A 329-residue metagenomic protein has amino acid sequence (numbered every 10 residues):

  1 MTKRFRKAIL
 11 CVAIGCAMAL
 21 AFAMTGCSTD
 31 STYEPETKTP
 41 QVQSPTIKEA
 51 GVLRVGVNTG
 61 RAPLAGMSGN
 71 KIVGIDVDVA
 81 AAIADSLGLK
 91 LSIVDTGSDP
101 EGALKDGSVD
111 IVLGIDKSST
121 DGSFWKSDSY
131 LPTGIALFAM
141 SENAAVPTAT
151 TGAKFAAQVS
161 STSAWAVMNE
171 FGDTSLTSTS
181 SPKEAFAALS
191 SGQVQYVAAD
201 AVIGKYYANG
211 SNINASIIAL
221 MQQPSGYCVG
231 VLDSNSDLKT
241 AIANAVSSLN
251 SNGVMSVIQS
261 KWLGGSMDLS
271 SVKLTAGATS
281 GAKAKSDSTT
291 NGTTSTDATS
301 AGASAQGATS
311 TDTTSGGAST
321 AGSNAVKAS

Functional and structural regions predicted by a protein language model:
F22-G26: C-terminal motif of bacterial Sec signal peptides marking the signal peptidase cleavage site
S28-D30, V77-S86, N143, G152-K154 (+2 more regions): Extended ligand-binding regions for polar small-molecule ligands
T29-E34, A166-E184, S247-T289, V326-S329: Ligand-binding clefts/hinges and TM-proximal coupling segments of bilobed small-molecule sensing domains
Y33-G114: Extracytoplasmic small-molecule ligand-binding "clamshell" domains of the periplasmic binding protein/Venus flytrap
V57-A62, N70-D85, D116-K117, P132-A187 (+2 more regions): Bilobed "Venus flytrap"/periplasmic-binding protein-like clamshell domains and structurally analogous long
T59, L131-A139, K205, N209-S247 (+1 more regions): Periplasmic-binding protein-like
A81, K90-T150: Acidic, polar ligand-binding/catalytic clefts
G102, I115-S123, Q195-P224: A ligand-binding cleft/hinge motif common to bilobed small-molecule-binding domains
